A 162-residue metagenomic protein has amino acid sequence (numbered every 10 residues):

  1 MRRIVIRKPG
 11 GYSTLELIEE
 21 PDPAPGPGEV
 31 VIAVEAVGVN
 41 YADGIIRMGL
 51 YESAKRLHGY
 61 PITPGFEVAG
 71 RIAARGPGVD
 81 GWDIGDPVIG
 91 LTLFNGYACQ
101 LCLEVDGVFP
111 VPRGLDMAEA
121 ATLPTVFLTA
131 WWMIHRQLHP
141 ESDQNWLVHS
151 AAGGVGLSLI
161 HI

Functional and structural regions predicted by a protein language model:
G11, E20-A69: N-terminal glycine-rich beta->alpha transition that marks the start or flank of a dinucleotide-binding site
A69-L93: A glycine-/small-residue-rich N-terminal strand-loop-strand element that serves as the cofactor-binding glycine loop
T92-V105: A structural motif shared across PLP-dependent enzymes of the aminotransferase-like
L115-R136, S142, A152: A glycine-rich, Thr/Ser-enriched phosphate-binding loop motif common to dinucleotide/cofactor-binding enzymes
L147-S150: Conserved N-terminal Rossmann-fold NAD(P)-binding element of oxidoreductases
V155: Hydrophobic/small residue at the entry helix of a nucleotide-binding pocket
I160-I162: Conserved small/polar residues in nucleotide/adenosyl-binding loops
